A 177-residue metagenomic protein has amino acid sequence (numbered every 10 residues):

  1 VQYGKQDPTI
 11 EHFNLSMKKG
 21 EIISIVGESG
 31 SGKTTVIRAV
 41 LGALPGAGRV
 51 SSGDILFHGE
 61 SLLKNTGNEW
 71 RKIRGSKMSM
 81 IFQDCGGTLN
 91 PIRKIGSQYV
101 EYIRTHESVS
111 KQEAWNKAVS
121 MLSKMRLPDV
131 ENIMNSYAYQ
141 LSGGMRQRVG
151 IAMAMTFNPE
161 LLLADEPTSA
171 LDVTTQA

Functional and structural regions predicted by a protein language model:
Q2-H12, K19, A43-R49, T66-E69 (+2 more regions): A short, flexible loop at the N-terminus of ABC-type nucleotide-binding domains that lies
V26-E28: The feature captures the beta-strand-to-loop junction immediately N-terminal to the Walker
R49-S61: Conserved ABC transporter NBD signature motif
L62-S79, S97, T105: ABC ATPase NBD coupling module
Y99, I151, L162, T175: Hydrophobic anchor residue at the start of the ABC signature
E113-N132: Conserved ABC ATPase "signature" region
T156-E160: A short, proline-enriched helix->beta-strand linker immediately N-terminal to the Walker B motif in ABC-type P-loop
